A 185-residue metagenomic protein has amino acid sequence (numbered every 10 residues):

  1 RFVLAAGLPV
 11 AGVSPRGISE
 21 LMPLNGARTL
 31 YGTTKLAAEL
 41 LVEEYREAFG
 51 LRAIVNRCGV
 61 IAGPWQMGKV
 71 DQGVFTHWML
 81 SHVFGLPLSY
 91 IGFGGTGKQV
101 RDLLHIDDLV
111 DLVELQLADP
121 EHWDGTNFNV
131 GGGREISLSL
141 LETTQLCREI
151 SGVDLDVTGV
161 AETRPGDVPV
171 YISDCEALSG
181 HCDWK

Functional and structural regions predicted by a protein language model:
R1-V55, V70: Catalytic helix-loop patch of NAD(P)-dependent Rossmann-fold dehydrogenases
P9-L21, W78-F93, H122, E149-G159 (+1 more regions): A short C-terminal helix-loop "cap" of Rossmann-like NAD(P)-dependent dehydrogenase/epimerase domains
Y31, K98-R101: Catalytic tyrosine of NAD(P)H-dependent dehydrogenase/reductases that use a Tyr as the general acid/base
L36, A62-H77, L86, Y90-G94 (+6 more regions): Glycine/proline-rich active-site loop of Rossmann-fold NAD(P)-dependent oxidoreductases
C58: Active-site loop/turn elements of alpha/beta-hydrolase fold enzymes, especially the short glycine-/histidine-rich
F93-G95, G125-N129, L141-T144, G152-V170: C-terminal "lid/loop" region of Rossmann-like NAD(P)-dependent oxidoreductases
I106, T126-N127, T163-W184: Conserved C-terminal active-site "lid" loop/helix of NAD(P)H-dependent oxidoreductases that clamps the redox cofactor
V113-L117, T144-C147, C175: Hydrophobic "lid"/C-terminal helical patch of Rossmann-like NAD(P)-dependent dehydrogenase/epimerase domains
